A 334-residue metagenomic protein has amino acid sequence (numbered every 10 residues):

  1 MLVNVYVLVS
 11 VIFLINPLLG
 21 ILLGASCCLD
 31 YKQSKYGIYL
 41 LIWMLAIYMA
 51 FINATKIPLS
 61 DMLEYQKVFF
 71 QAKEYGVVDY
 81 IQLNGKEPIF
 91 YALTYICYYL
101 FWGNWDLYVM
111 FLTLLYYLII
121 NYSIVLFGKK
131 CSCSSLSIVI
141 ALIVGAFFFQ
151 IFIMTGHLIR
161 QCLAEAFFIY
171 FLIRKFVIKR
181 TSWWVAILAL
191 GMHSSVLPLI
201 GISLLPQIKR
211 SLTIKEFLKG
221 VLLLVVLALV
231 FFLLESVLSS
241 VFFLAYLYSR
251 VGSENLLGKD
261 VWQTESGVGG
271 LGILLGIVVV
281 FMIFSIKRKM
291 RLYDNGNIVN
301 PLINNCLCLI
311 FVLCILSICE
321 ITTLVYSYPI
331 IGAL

Functional and structural regions predicted by a protein language model:
K32-V78: Extracytoplasmic loop-helix module adjacent to an early transmembrane segment
P58, L63-Q66, A72-Y75, Y91 (+1 more regions): Alpha-helical transmembrane segments and terminal signal-anchor/GPI-anchor hydrophobic tails, characterized by long
L63-F70, Y80-G103: Short hydrophobic/aromatic helix or loop-helix immediately within or flanking a transmembrane segment in polytopic
F111-C131: Transmembrane-helix motifs of polytopic, lipid-linked glycan transferases
I124-F147: Transmembrane-helix signature of polytopic, membrane-embedded enzymes that assemble or transfer cell-envelope glycans
I153-I169: Multi-pass, polyprenyl lipid-linked donor-dependent membrane glycosyltransferases
F168-T181: Membrane-interface transmembrane helices that cradle and orient dolichyl/undecaprenyl
T181-L204: Membrane-interface alpha helices of multi-pass inner-membrane proteins
